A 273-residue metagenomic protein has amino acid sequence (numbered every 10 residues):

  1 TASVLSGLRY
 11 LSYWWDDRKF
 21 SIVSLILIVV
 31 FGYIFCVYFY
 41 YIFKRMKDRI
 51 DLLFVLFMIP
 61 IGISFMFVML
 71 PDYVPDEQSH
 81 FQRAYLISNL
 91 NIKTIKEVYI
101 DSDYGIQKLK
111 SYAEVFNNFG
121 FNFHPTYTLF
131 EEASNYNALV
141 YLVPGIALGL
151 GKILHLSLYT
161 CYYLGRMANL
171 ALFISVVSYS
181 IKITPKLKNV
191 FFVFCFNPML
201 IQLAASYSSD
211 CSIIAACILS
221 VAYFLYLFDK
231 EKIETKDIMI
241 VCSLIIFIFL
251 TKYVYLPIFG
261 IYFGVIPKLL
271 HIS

Functional and structural regions predicted by a protein language model:
Y13-S64, S273: Start-transfer (signal-anchor) and selected internal transmembrane alpha helices of multi-pass inner/ER membrane
C36-Y41, I146, T160-L187, L219: Transmembrane-helix motifs of polytopic, lipid-linked glycan transferases
D48-R49, L156-Y159, V177-P198: Transmembrane-helix signature of polytopic, membrane-embedded enzymes that assemble or transfer cell-envelope glycans
S88-L164: Interfacial juxtamembrane loops and adjacent helix segments that form the catalytic/substrate-binding surfaces
Y179, I213-K230, L244-I245: Specific aromatic-rich, kink-prone transmembrane helix
I201-Q202, D237-Y253, I258-G264: Membrane-interface alpha helices of multi-pass inner-membrane proteins
S206-I213: Short acidic/glycine- and proline-prone juxtamembrane loop motifs at membrane-interface regions of multi-pass membrane
Y223-K232, I258-S273: Perimembrane helix-loop-helix junctions
